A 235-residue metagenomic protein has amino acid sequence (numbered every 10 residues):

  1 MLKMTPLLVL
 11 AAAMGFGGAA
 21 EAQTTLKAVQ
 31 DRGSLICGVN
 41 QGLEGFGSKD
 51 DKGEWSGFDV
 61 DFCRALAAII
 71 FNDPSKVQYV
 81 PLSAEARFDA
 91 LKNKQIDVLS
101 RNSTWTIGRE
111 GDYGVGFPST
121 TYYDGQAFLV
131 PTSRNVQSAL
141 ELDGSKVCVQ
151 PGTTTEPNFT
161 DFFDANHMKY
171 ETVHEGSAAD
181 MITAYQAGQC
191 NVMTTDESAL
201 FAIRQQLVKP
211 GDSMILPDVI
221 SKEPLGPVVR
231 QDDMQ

Functional and structural regions predicted by a protein language model:
F16-A22: Sec/Tat signal peptide C-region and signal peptidase I cleavage site
A22-N102: Extracytoplasmic small-molecule ligand-binding "clamshell" domains of the periplasmic binding protein/Venus flytrap
Q41, T120-V130, E197-S198, R204-Q235: Periplasmic-binding protein-like
K49-D51, R64-S75, F117, T155-H174 (+1 more regions): Ligand-binding cleft/hinge of the Venus flytrap
D61-I70, S133-T154, F201, E223-Q235: Extended ligand-binding regions for polar small-molecule ligands
R64, A68, K76-E141, D212-I220: Acidic, polar ligand-binding/catalytic clefts
V77-D89, T172-A187, S221-E223: Short helix-initiation/N-cap motifs at beta->coil->alpha
A86, N102-D112, N158-F163, Q186-A187 (+1 more regions): A ligand-binding cleft/hinge motif common to bilobed small-molecule-binding domains
